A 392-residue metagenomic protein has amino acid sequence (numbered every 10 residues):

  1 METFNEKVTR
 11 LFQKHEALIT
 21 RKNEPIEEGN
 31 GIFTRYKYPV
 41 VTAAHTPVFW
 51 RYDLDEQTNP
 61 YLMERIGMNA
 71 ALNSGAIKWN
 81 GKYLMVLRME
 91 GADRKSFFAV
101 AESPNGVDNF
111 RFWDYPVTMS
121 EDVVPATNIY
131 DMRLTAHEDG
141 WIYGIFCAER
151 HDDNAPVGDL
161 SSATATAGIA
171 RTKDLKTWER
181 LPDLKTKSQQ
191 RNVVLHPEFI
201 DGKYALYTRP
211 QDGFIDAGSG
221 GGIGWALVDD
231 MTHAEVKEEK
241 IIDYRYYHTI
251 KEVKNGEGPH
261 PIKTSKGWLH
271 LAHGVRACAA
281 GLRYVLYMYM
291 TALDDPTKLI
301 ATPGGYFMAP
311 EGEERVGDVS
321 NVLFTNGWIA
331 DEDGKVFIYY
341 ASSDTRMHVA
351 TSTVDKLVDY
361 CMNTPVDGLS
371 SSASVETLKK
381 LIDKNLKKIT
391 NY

Functional and structural regions predicted by a protein language model:
M1-N73, I77-T127, A136-V194, E198-V253 (+2 more regions): Beta-rich carbohydrate-recognition and catalytic domains
H260: Active-site/ligand-binding surface loops and adjacent short beta/alpha elements that line catalytic pockets across
G312, I329-F337: Well-ordered alpha/beta subsegment
L323-G327: Extended, compositionally biased non-globular segments
